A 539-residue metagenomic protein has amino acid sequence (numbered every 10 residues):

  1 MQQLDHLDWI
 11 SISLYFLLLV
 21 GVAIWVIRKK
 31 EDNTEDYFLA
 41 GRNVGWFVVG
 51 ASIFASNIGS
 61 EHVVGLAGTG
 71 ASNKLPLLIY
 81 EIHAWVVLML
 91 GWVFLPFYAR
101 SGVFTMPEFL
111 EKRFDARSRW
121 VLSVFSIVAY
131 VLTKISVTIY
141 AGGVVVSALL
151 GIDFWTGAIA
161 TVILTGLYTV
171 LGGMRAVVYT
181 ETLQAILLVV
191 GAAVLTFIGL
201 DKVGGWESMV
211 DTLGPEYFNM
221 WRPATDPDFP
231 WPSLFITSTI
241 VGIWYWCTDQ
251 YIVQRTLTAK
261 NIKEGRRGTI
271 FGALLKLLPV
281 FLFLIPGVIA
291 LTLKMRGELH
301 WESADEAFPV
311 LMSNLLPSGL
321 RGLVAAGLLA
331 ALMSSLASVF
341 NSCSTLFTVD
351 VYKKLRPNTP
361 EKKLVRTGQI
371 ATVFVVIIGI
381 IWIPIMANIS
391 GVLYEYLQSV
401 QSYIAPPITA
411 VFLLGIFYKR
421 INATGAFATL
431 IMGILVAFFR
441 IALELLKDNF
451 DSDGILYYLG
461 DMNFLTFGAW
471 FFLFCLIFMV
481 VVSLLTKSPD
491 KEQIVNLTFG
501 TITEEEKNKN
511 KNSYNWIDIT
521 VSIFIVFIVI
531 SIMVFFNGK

Functional and structural regions predicted by a protein language model:
M1-K539: Membrane-embedded helix-loop-helix hairpins and adjacent transmembrane boundary segments in multi-pass transporters
